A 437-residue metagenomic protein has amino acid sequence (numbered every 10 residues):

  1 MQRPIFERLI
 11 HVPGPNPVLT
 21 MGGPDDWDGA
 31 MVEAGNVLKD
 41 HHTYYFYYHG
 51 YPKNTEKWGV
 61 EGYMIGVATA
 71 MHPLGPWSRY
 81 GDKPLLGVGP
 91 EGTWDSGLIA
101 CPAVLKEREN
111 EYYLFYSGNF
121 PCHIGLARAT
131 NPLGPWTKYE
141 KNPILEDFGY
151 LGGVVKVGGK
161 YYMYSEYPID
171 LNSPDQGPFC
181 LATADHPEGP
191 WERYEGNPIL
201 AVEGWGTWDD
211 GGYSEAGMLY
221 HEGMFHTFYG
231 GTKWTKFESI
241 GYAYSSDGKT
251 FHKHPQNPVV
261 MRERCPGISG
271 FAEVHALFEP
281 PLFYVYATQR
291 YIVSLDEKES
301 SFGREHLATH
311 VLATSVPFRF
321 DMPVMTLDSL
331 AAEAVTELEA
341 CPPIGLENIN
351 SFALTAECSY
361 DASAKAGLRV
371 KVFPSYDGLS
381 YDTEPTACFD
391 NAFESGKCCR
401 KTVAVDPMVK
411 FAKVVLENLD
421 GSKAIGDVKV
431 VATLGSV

Functional and structural regions predicted by a protein language model:
M1-M322, T336, N348, E394-P407 (+1 more regions): Carbohydrate-active catalytic/glycan-binding domains of CAZyme proteins, especially the secreted or lumenal ectodomains
N54, W234-T235, C358-G367, D420-A424: Extended, low-complexity, turn-rich repeat/linker tracts enriched in Gly/Pro/Ser/Thr and Asp/Glu that occur
D321-A332, N418-V437: C-terminal interaction-tip segments
L327-L346, Y360-K365, G396-C398: Surface-exposed ligand/attachment interfaces on beta-rich extracellular proteins
P342-K365, K429-G435: Aromatic, loop-rich ligand-recognition surfaces of beta-strand-rich domains
S351-L354, V405-D427: Noncatalytic modules at the cell exterior or secretory-pathway interfaces, chiefly beta-strand-rich lectin/adhesion
K365-G378: Short, surface-exposed beta-strand/strand-loop-strand elements in extracellular ectodomains
T383-F393: Solvent-exposed serine/threonine-rich low-complexity stretches and specific carbohydrate-binding patches
